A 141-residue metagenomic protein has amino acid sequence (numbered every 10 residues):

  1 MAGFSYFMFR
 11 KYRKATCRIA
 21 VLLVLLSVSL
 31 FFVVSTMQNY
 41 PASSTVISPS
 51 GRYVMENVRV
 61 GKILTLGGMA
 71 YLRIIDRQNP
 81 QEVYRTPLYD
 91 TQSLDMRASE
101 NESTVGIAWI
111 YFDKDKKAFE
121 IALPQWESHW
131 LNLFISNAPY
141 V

Functional and structural regions predicted by a protein language model:
M1-A15: N-terminal Lys/Arg-rich, disordered targeting/topogenic segments
A15-S35: Hydrophobic membrane-insertion alpha-helices, especially the h-region of bacterial N-terminal signal peptides
R18, Y40, S93-V141: Acidic, small-residue rich beta-repeat scaffolds with periodic aromatic anchors
F31-M37, I63-L66: Glycine- and small hydrophobic-rich membrane-insertion segments that are intrinsically disordered in solution
S35-S50: Ser/Thr/Pro/Gly-rich low-complexity linker/stalk segments immediately outside membranes or between
S50-R52, N79: Glycine-centered tight beta-turn/hairpin loop motif at sheet-sheet or coil-to-beta transitions
V54-E56: Structural core positions within WD40/WD-like beta-propeller blades
R59-V105: Extracytoplasmic/periplasmic/luminal assembly and interaction segments in envelope/secretory/respiratory proteins
